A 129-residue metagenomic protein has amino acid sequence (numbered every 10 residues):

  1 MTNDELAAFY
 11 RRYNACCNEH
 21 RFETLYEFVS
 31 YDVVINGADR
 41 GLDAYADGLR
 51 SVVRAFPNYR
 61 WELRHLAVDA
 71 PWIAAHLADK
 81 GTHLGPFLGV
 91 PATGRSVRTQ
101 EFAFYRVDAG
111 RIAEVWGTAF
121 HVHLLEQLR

Functional and structural regions predicted by a protein language model:
M1-R129: C-terminal and inter-domain tail/linker signature
